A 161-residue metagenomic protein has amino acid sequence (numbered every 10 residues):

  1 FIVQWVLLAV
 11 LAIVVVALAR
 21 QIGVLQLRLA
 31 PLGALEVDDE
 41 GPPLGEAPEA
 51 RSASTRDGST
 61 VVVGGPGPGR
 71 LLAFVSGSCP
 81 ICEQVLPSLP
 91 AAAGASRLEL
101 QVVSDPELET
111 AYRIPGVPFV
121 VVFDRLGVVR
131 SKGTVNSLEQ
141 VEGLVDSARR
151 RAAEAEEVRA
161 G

Functional and structural regions predicted by a protein language model:
F1-E40: Long, leucine- and charge-enriched amphipathic alpha-helices that form heptad-repeat coiled-coil/leucine-zipper-like
L27-G64: N-terminal "domain-start" segment that seeds a small globular fold
D57, L89-A92, V120: Catalytic cores of nucleotide-enabled group-transfer and carboxylate-activating enzymes in metabolic and assembly-line
T60-L89, V141: Short active-site neighborhood of thiol/selenol oxidoreductases, capturing the structured segment around
G67-G69, Q84, A153-G161: Non-catalytic interaction/Regulatory regions outside core domains
A91, A95-L108: Thiol-based oxidoreductase modules, predominantly thioredoxin-like and allied folds used for disulfide exchange
E99, E109-F119, R125-L126, S131: Structural alpha/beta surface segment adjacent to cysteine/selenocysteine redox centers across thiol/disulfide enzymes
V121-R159: Non-catalytic, surface beta->alpha helical segment in thiol-disulfide oxidoreductase systems
